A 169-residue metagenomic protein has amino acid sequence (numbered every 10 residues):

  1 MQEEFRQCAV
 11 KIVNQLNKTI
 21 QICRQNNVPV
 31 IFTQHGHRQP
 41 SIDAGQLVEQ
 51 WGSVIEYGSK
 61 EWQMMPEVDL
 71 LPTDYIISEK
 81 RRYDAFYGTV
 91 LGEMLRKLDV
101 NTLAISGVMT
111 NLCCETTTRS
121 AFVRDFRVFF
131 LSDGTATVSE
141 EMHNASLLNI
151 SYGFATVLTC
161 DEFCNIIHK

Functional and structural regions predicted by a protein language model:
M1-T73, I166-K169: Active-site acidic carboxylates
Q25-V28, D99, D125: Glycine-centered short loops/turns at secondary-structure junctions
M65-V108: Internal catalytic-core helix/loop-beta-alpha segment that presents or stabilizes conserved functional determinants
A104-V108, D125-E140: A short glycine-rich beta-strand->turn/loop micro-motif centered on a GG-aromatic cluster
C114-R124: Short Gly/Thr/Asp-enriched flexible loops that form oxyanion-binding sites at enzyme active sites
S139-S151: Active-site-proximal loop->helix
F154-K169: A charged, well-structured terminal subsegment
